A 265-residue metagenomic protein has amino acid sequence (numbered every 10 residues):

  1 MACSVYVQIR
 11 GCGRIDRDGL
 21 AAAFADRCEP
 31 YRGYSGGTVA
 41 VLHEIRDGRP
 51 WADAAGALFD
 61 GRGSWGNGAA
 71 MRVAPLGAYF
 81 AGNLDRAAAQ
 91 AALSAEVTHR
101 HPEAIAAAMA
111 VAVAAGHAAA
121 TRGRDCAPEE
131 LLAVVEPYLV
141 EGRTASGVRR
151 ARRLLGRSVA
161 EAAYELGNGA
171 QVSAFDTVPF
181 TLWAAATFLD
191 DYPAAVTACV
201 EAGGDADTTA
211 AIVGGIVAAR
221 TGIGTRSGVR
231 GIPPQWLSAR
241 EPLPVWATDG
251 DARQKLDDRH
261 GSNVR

Functional and structural regions predicted by a protein language model:
M1-R265: Structured, active/binding-site neighborhoods that engage oxygen-rich ligands
